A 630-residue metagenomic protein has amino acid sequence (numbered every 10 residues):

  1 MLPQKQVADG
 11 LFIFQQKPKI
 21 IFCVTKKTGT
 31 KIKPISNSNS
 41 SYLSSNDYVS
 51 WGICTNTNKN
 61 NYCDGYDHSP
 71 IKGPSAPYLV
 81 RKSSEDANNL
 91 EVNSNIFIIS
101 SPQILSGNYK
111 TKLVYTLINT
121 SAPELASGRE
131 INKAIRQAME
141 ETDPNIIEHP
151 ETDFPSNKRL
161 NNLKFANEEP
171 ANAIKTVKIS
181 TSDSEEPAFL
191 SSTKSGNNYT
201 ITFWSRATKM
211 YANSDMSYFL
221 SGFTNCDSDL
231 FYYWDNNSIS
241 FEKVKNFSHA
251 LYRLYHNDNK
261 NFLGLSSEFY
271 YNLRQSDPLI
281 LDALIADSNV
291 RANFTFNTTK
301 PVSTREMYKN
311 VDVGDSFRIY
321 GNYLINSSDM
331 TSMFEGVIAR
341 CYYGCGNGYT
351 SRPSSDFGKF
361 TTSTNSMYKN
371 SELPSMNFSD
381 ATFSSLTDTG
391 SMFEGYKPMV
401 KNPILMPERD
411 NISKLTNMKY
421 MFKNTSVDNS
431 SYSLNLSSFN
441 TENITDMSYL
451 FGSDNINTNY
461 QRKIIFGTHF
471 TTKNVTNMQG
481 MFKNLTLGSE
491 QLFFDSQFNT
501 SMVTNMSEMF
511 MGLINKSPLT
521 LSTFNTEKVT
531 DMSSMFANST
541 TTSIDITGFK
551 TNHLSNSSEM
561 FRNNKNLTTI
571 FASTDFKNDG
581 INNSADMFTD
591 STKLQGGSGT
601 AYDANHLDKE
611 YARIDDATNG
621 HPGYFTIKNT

Functional and structural regions predicted by a protein language model:
M1, A8-A122: Signature of Gram-negative chaperone-usher
P3, F12-I13, T458, G488: Intrinsic low-complexity/disordered segments
P123-T630: Negatively charged
